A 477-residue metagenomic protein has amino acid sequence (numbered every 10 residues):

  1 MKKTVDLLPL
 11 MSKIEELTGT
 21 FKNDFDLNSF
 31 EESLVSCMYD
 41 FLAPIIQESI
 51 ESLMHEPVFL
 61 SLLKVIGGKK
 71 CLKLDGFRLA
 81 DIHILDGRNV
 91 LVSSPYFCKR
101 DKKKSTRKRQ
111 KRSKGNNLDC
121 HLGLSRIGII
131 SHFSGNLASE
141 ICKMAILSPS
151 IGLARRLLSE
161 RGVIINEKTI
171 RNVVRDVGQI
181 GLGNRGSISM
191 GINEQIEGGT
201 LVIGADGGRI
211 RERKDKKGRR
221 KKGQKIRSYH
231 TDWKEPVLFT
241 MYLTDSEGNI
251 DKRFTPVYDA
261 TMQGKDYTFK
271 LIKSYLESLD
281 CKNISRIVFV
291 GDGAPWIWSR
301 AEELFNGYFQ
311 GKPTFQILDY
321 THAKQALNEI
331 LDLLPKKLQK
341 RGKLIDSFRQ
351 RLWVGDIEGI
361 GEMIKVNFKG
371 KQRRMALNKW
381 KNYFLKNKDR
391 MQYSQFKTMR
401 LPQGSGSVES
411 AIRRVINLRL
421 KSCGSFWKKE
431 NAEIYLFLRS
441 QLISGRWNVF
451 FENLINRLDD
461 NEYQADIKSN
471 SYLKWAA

Functional and structural regions predicted by a protein language model:
M1-E51, S94-Y96, R100-A477: Catalytic center-proximal scaffold of phosphoryl-transfer enzymes
S29-S94: An N-terminal, globular interaction/scaffold subdomain
